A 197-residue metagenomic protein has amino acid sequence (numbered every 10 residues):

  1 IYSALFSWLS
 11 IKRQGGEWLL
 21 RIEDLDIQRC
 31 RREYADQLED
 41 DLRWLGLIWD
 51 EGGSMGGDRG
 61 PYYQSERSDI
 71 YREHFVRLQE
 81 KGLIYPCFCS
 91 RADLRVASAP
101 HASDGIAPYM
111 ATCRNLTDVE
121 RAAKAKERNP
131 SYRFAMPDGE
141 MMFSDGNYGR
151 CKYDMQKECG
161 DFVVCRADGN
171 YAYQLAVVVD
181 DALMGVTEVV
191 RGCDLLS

Functional and structural regions predicted by a protein language model:
I1-A102, C193-S197: N-terminal Rossmann-like or analogous alpha/beta NTP/dinucleotide-binding catalytic cores that position adenine
P86, R91-S197: Active-site cores that bind ATP or allylic diphosphates and position pyrophosphate for catalysis
